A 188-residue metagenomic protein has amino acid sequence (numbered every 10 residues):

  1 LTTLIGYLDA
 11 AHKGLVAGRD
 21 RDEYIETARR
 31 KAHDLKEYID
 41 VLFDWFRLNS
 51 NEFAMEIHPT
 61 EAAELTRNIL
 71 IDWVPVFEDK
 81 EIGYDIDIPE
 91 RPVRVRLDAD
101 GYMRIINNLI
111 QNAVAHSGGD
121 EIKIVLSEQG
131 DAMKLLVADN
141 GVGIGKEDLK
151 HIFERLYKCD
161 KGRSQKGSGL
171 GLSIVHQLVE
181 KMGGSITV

Functional and structural regions predicted by a protein language model:
H12-R19: Short acidic helix/loop segment immediately C-terminal to the autophosphorylated histidine in two-component histidine
R30-L35: Short alpha-helical segment of the dimerization/phosphotransfer core of two-component systems
E56-P59, E78, G83-V93: Conserved catalytic submotifs in the C-terminal HATPase_c
A113-V114: Short helix-loop "hinge" at the ATP-lid/N-box region of the Bergerat-fold HATPase_c
E121-D131: Short beta-strand/loop element within the Bergerat-fold HATPase_c
I144-L156: Short conserved segment of the HATPase_c
